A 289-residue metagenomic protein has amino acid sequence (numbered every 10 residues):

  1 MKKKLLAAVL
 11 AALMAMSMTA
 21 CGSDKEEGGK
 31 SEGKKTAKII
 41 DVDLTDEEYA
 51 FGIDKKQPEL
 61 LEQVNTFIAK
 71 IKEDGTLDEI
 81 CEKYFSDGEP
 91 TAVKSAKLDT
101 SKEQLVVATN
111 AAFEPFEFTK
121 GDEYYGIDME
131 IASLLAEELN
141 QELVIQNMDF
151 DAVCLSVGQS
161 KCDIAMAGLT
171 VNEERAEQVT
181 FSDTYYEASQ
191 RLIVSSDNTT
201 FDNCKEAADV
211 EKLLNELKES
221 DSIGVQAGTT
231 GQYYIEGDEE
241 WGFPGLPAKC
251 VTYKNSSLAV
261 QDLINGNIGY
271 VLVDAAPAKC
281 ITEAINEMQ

Functional and structural regions predicted by a protein language model:
M16-A20: C-terminal motif of bacterial Sec signal peptides marking the signal peptidase cleavage site
G22-K25: Bacterial signal peptide processing site
E27-T45, A152-L155, G168-Q178, Y234-G237 (+2 more regions): A ligand-binding cleft/hinge motif common to bilobed small-molecule-binding domains
K30-S31, Y49, E59-D87, K94 (+2 more regions): Extracytoplasmic small-molecule ligand-binding "clamshell" domains of the periplasmic binding protein/Venus flytrap
G33-L61, T100, A111, Y186-V194 (+2 more regions): Periplasmic-binding protein-like
K35-T45, S133, E137, E142-L214: Acidic, polar ligand-binding/catalytic clefts
T36-T45, N65-K102, A208-S220, V225-C250 (+1 more regions): Ligand-binding clefts/hinges and TM-proximal coupling segments of bilobed small-molecule sensing domains
T109-E114, Y124-E137, E187-S256, A275-K279: Bilobed "Venus flytrap"/periplasmic-binding protein-like clamshell domains and structurally analogous long
